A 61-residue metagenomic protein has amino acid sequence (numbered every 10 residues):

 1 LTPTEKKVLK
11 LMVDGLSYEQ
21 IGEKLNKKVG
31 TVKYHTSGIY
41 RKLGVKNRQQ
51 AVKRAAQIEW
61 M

Functional and structural regions predicted by a protein language model:
L1, K10, G44: Residue-level marker of regulatory loop/turn positions in helix-turn-helix DNA-binding domains and in histidine
T2-T4, D14: ABC ATPase nucleotide-binding domain "signature motif"
T4-V8, K33: The N-cap/first-turn positions of alpha helices within or immediately adjacent to helix-turn-helix DNA-binding domains
K7-K10, Q20: ABC ATPase nucleotide-binding domain "signature" region
M12-L16, A55: Short helix-to-turn junction characteristic of helix-turn-helix DNA-binding domains, especially the helix
G15-Q50: Recognition helix of helix-turn-helix DNA-binding domains
R54-M61: Intrinsically disordered, low-complexity basic tails/linkers immediately adjacent to helix-turn-helix/homeobox/MYB/SANT
